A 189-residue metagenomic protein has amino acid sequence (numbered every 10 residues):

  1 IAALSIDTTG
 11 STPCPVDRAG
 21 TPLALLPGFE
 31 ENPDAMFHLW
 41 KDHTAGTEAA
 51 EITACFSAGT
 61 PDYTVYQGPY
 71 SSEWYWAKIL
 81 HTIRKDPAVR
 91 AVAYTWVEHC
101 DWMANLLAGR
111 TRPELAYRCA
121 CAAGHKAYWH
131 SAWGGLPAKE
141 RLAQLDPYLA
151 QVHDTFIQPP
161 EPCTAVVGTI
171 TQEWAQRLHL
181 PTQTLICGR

Functional and structural regions predicted by a protein language model:
I1, L39-H43, T47, E51: N-terminal phosphate-binding loop and adjacent alpha-helix
I1-L26, E30, A150-P159, A175-L185: N-terminal glycine/serine-rich phosphate-binding loop of ATP-dependent small-molecule kinases, especially carbohydrate
L4, D42, T82: Residue-level signal for inorganic ion chemistry
T8, R18, H43, I79 (+1 more regions): Residues immediately flanking
G10, H43-A45, A165-V166: Acidic, glycine-rich active-site loops and adjacent beta-strand->loop/helix elements that engage anionic groups
P13-P15, E48, A104-L106: Short, well-ordered, mixed-charge alpha-helical segments that flank or form enzyme active sites
A24-H38, D42: A mobile, often basic/glycine-rich helix-loop segment that functions as the active-site lid/recognition loop
T53-R189: Gly/Ser/Thr-rich active-site cleft segment
